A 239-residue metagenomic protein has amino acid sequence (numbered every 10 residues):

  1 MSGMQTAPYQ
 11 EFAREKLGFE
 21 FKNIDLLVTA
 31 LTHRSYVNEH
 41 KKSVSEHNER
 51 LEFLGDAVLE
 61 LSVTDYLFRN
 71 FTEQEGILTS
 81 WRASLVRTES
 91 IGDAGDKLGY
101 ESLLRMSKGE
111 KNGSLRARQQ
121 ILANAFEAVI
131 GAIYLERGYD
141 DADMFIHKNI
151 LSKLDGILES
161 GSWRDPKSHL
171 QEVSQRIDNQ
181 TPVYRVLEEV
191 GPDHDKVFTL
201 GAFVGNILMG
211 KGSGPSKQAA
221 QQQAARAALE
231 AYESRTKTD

Functional and structural regions predicted by a protein language model:
M1-D239: Double-stranded RNA-binding/processing signature
